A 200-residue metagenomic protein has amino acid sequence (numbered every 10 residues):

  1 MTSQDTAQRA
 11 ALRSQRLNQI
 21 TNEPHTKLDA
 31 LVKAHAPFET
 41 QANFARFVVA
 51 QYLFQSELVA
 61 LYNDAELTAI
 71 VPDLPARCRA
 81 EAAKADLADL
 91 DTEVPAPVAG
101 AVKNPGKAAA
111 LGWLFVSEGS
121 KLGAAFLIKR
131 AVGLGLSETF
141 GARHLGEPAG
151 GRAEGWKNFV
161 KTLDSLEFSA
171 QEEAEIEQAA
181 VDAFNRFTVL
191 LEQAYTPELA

Functional and structural regions predicted by a protein language model:
M1-A200: Metal- and O2-centered redox machinery and metal/ROS homeostasis
